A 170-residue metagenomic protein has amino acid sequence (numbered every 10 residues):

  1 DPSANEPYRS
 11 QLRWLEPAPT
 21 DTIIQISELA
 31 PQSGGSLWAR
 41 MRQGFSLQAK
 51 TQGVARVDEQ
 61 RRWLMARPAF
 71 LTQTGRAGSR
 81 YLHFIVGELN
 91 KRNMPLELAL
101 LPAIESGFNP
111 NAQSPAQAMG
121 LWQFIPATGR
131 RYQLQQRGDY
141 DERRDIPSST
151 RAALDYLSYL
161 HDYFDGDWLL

Functional and structural regions predicted by a protein language model:
D1-N93: An acidic, Gly/Ser/Thr/Pro-rich helix-cap/linker signature
E59-Q73, F108-A118, Q123-L169: Substrate-binding clefts and substrate-entry loops adjacent to catalytic sites of polymer-processing enzymes acting on
F84-E88, E97, Y156-L160: Short, hydrophobic/aromatic alpha-helical segments in well-folded domains
N90-L96, Y163-G166: Surface-exposed helix-capping loop/turn segments at secondary-structure junctions
M94-P110, L170: Short, functionally critical alpha-helical segments immediately adjacent to catalytic or ligand/cofactor-binding
